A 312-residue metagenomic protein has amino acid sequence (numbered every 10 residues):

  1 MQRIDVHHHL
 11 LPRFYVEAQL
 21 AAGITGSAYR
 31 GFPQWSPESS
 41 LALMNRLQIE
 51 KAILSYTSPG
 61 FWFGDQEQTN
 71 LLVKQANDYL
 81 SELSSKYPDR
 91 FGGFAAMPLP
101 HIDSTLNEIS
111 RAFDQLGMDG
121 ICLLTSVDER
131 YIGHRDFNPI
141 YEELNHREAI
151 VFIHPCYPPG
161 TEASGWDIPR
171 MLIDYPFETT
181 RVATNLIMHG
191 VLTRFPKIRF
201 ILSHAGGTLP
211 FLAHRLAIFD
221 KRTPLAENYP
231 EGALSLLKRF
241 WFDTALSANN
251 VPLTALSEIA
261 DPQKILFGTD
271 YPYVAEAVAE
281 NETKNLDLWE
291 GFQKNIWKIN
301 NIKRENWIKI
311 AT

Functional and structural regions predicted by a protein language model:
M1-V6, L11-K51, D78-K86, N107-R111 (+5 more regions): Mid-to-C-terminal alpha-helical segments outside catalytic/metal-binding sites
I4-H8, A52-L54, G92-A96, I121-L123 (+4 more regions): Hydrophobic faces of well-ordered beta-strands that scaffold small-molecule active sites in alpha/beta enzyme cores
H9-W35, N70, P158-T179, L216-R239: Active-site gating loops and adjacent loop-to-helix segments of metal-dependent hydrolytic enzymes
R30-W35, F61-W62, L99-T105, D128-R135 (+3 more regions): Acidic-and-aromatic substrate-binding clefts and catalytic sites of carbohydrate-active enzymes
Y56-A183: Active-site gating/metal-coordination segments in enzymes
Y79-Y87, R111, Q115, P139 (+6 more regions): Alpha-helical structural signal in soluble globular domains
A112, P176-E178, F195, K221-A277: Active-site-adjacent C-terminal substructures of enzyme catalytic domains
G190, P196-S235: Aromatic-lined glycan-binding groove of carbohydrate-active enzymes
